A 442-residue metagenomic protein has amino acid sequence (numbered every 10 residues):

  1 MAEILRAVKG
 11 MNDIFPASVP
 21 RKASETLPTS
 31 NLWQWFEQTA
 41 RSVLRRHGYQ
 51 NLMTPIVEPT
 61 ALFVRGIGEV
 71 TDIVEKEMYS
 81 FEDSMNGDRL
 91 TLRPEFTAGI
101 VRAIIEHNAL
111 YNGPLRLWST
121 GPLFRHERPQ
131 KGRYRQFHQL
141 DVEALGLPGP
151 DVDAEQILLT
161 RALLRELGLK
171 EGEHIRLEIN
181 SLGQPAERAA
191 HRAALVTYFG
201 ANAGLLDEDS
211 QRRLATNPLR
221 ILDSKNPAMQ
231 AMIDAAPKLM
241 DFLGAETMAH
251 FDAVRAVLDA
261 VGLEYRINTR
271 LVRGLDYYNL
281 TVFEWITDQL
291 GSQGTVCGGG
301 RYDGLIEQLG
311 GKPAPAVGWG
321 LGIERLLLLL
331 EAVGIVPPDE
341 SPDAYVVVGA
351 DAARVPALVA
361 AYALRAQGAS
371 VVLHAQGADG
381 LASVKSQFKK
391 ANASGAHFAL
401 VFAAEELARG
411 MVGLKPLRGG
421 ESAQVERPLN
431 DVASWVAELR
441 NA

Functional and structural regions predicted by a protein language model:
M1-A442: TRNA-recognition modules of translation machinery and tRNA-sensing kinases, especially anticodon-binding
